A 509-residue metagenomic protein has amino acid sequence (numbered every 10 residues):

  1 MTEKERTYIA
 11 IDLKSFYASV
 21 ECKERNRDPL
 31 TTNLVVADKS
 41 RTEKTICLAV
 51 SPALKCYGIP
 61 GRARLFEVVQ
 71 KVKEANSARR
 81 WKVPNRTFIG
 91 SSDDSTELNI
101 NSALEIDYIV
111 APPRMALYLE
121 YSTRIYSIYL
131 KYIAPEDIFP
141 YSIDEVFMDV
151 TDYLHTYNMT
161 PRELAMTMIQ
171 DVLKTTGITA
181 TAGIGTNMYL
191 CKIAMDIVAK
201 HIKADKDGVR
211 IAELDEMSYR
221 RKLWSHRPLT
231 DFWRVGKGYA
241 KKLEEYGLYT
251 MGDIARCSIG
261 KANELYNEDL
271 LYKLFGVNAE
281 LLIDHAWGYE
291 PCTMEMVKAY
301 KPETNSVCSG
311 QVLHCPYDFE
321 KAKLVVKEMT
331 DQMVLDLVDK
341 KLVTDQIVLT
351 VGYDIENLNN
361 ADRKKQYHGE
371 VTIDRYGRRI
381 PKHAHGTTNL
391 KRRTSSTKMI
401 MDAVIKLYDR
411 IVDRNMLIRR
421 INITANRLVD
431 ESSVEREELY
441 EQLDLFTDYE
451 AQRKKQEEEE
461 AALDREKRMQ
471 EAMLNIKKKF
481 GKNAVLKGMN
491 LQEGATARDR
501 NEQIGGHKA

Functional and structural regions predicted by a protein language model:
M1-A509: Basic, low-complexity intrinsically disordered segments
